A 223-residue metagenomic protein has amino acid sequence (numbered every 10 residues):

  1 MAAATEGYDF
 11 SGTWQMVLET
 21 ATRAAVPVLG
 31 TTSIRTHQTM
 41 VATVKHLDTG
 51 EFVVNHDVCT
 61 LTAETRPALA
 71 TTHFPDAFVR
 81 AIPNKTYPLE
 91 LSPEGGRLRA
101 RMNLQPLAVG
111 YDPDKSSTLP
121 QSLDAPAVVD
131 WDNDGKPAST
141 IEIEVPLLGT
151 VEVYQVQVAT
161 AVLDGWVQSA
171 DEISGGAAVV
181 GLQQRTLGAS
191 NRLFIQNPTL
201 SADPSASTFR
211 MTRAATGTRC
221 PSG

Functional and structural regions predicted by a protein language model:
A2, G12-E19, V41, T62-E94 (+1 more regions): Extracellular/surface-associated beta-sandwich interaction domains
A3-Q38, E51-T62, A68, A177: Tryptophan-anchored aromatic micro-motifs
T5, F10, V28, D48 (+5 more regions): Intrinsically disordered, low-complexity segments enriched in small/polar residues
Y8, T13, T31, E51 (+5 more regions): Intrinsically disordered, low-complexity regions
G12, N133-P137, G175: Glycine-centered flexibility motif
L29-T31, P67-L69, L187-L193: Surface-exposed beta-strand edges and their flanking turn/coil or helix-capping segments
T36-D164, Q168: Predominantly extracellular/secreted and cell-surface proteins with exposed, flexible low-complexity segments
T150-S174, V179-G223: Edge beta-strand at a domain terminus
